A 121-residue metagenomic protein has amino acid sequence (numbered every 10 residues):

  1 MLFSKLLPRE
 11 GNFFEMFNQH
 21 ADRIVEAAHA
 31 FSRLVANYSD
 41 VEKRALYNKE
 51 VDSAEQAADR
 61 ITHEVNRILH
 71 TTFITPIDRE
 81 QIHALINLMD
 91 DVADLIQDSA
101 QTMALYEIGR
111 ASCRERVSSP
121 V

Functional and structural regions predicted by a protein language model:
M1-S119: Cytosolic, long alpha-helical scaffolding segments
